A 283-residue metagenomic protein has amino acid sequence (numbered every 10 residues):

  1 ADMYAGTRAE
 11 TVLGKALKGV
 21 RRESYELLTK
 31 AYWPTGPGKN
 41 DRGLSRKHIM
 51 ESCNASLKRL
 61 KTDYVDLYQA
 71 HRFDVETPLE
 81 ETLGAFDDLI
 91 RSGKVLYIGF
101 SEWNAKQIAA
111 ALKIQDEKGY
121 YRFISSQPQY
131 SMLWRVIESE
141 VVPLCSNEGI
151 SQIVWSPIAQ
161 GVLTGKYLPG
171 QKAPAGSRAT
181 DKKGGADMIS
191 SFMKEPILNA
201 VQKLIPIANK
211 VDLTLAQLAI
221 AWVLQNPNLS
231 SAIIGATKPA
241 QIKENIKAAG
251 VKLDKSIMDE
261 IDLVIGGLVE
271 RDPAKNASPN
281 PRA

Functional and structural regions predicted by a protein language model:
A1, L13, L27, S56 (+10 more regions): Conserved, mostly hydrophobic/aromatic
A1-D2, T29-A31, R72, F100-E102 (+3 more regions): A cross-domain feature marking catalytic cores of carbohydrate-active enzymes and several ubiquitous metabolic/repair
A1-S24, D63, R91: N-terminal binding-site loop/beta-alpha segment at the start of enzyme catalytic domains that lines or forms
E10, G14, C53-L57, L83-D87 (+6 more regions): Generic structural signal for well-ordered alpha-helices, preferentially at hydrophobic/aromatic core positions
A31, N104, Y130-W134, S156-L163 (+2 more regions): Glycine-rich beta-alpha junction loops
G36-E140: Glycine/proline-rich, positively charged, aromatic-decorated active-site loop/lid region on the catalytic face
I137-R178, T214: Aromatic-lined glycan-binding groove of carbohydrate-active enzymes
N147, Q171-V211, Q225-S230, T237-A283: Terminal-tail/helix-coil boundary detector
